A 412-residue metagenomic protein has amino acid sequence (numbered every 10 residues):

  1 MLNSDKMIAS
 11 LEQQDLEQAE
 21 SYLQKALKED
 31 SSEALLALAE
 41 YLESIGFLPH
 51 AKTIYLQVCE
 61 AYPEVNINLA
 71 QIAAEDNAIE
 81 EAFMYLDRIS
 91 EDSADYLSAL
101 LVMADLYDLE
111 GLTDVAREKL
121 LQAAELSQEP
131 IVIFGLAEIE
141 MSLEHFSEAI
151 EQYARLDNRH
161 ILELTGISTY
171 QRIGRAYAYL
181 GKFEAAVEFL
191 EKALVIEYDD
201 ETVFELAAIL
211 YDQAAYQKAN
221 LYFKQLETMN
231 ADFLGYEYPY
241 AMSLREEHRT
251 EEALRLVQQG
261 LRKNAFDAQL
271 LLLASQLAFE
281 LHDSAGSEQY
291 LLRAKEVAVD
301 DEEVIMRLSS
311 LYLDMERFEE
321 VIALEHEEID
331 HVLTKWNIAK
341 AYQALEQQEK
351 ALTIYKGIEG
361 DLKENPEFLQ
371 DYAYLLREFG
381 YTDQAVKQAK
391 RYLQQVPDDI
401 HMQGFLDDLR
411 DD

Functional and structural regions predicted by a protein language model:
M1, E33, E64-I67, L97-S98 (+10 more regions): Start-of-helix register in tetratricopeptide repeats
L2-H50, V65-E81, D105-L109, S142 (+2 more regions): Alpha-helical segment of the N-proximal tetratricopeptide repeat
E12, Y41-S44, E75-D76, L109-E110 (+11 more regions): Register position in tetratricopeptide repeats
L16-E17, L48, I79, T113 (+8 more regions): TPR-repeat structural position
K25-A26, I54-V58, R88-I89, Q122-A123 (+8 more regions): Canonical positions in the second alpha-helix
E29-S31, E60-P63, A94, S127-Q128 (+9 more regions): Short coil turns that delineate tetratricopeptide repeat
A37, N68-Q71, V102, G135 (+8 more regions): Canonical tetratricopeptide repeat
